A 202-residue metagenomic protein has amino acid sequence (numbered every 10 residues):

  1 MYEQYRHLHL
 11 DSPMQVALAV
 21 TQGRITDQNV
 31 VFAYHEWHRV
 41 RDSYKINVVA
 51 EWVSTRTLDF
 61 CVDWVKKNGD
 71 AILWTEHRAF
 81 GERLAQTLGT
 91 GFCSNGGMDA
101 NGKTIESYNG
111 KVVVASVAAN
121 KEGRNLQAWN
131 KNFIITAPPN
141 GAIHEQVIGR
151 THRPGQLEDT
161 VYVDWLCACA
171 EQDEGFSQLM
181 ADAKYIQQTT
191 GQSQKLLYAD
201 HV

Functional and structural regions predicted by a protein language model:
M1-V65, T190-S193, L197: Interdomain linker/hinge connecting the two RecA-like lobes of the SF2 helicase core
S54, E76-R78: Helix N-cap/beta->alpha junction signal
N68, G110-K111, W129-N130: Short, well-ordered alpha-helix to beta-strand connector turns
W74, G81-A85, G89-N120: Conserved helicase ATPase core of P-loop NTP-dependent helicases/translocases
F80-L84, E122, I143, G175: Phosphate- and divalent-cation-binding pockets in alpha/beta enzyme and binding domains that engage nucleotide-derived
A118, G123-P154: Conserved RecA-like helicase motor core of SF1/SF2 enzymes
P139-V202: A conserved SF2-helicase RecA2
